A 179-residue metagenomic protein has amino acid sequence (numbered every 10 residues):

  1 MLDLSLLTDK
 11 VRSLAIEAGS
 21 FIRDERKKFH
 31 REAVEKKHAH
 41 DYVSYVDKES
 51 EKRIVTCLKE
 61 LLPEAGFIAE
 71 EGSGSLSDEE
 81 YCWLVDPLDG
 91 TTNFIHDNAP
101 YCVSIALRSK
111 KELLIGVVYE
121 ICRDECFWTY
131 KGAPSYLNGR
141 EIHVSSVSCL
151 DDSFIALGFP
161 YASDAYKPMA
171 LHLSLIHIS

Functional and structural regions predicted by a protein language model:
M1-L88: N-terminal subdomain of lithium-sensitive/metallo-dependent phosphomonoesterases centered on the IMPase/IPPase/PAP
I22, D47, L58, T91 (+3 more regions): Residue-level signal for inorganic ion chemistry
F29, Y101, T129-A133: A short, compositionally biased
E71-S73, L88-T91, G139, F159: Short, well-ordered turn and helix-capping elements at secondary-structure junctions
L76, T92-I95, C126: Conserved protein kinase catalytic core
C82-I121: Glycine-rich active-site/cofactor-binding loop and its immediate structural neighborhood
A106-S179: Acidic beta-strand-loop-alpha-helix segment within the catalytic core of divalent metal-dependent phosphate-processing
